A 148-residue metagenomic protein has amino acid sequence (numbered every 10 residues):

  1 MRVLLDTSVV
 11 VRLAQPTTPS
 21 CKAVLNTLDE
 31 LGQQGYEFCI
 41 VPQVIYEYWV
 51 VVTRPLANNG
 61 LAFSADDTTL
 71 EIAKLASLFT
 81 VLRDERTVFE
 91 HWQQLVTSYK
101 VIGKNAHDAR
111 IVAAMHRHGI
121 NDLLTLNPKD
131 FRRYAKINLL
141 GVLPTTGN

Functional and structural regions predicted by a protein language model:
M1-I40, P55-D67, K129, T146: Short, well-structured N-terminal submotif of metal-dependent ribonuclease cores
R2, A109-N148: Acidic, PIN/NYN-like endoribonuclease modules and their adjacent C-terminal/linker elements
V9, V44, V88, R110-I111 (+1 more regions): Alpha-helix capping/helix-boundary segments
E30-L31, L75, L95: Hydrophobic helix-cap positions at the C-terminus of alpha-helices in RecA-like/P-loop ATPase nucleotide-binding cores
I40-Q43, A106: Aromatic- and histidine-enriched alpha-helix N-cap/loop-to-helix transition segments that scaffold the rims
W49-V50: Amphipathic alpha-helical repeat scaffolds of TPR domains
G60-A76, T80: Glycine/small-residue-rich phosphate/adenosyl-binding loop
F79-L126: Active-site neighborhoods of divalent-metal-dependent phosphate/nucleic-acid chemistry enzymes
